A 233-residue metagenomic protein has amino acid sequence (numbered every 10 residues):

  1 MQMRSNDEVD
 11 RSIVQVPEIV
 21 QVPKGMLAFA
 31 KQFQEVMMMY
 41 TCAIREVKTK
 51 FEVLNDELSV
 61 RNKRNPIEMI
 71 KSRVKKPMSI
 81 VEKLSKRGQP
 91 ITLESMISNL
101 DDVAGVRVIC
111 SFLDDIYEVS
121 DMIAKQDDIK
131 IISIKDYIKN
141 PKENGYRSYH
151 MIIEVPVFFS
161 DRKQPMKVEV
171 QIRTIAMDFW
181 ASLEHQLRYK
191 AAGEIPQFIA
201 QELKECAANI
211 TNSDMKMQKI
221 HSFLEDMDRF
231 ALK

Functional and structural regions predicted by a protein language model:
Q2-I44, F51-E57, V168-K233: An acidic, glycine-/histidine-flanked metal-binding catalytic module
V36, Y40, I44, P77 (+2 more regions): Generic alpha-helical secondary structure
A43-K48, E52-Q89: Surface-exposed, low-hydrophobicity interaction/linker segments
I67-I70, M96, I109: Glycine-rich, low-complexity intrinsically disordered segments
K76, T92-L93, P196: General structural signal for secondary-structure boundaries
I91-D101: Short, flexible, solvent-exposed loop/turn segments with mixed acidic/basic and small polar residues
I97, C110-K219: Long beta-strand-rich cores associated with HINT superfamily self-processing modules
D102-V106: Short amphipathic alpha-helical segments
